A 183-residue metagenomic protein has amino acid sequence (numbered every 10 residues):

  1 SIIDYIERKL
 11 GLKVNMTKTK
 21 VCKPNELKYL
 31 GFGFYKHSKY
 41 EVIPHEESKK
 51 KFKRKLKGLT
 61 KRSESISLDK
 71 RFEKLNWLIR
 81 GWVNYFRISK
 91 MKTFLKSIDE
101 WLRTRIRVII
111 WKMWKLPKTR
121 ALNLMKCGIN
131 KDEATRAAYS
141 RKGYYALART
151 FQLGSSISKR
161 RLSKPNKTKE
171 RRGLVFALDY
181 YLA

Functional and structural regions predicted by a protein language model:
S1-A183: Non-catalytic terminal/accessory segments
